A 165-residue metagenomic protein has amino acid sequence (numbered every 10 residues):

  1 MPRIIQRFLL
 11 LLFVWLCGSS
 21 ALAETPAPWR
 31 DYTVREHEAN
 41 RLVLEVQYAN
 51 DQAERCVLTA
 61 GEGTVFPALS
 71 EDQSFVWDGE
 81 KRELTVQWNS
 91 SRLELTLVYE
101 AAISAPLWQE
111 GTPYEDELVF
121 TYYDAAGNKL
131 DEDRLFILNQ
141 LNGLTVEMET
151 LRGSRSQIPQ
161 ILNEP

Functional and structural regions predicted by a protein language model:
M1-L9: Bacterial N-terminal signal peptides that target proteins for export
F8-G18: Bacterial N-terminal signal peptides
A21-A23: Boundary at the C-terminal end of the N-terminal hydrophobic targeting segment
P26-R41: Short N-terminal segments immediately surrounding and downstream of signal-peptide cleavage
L84, E115-Y122, V146: Short, aromatic- and glycine-rich surface loops/edge beta-strands on solvent-exposed regions
R92-W108: Low-complexity, intrinsically disordered segments enriched in Ser/Thr together with acidic residues
R134-T145: Short beta-strand elements
